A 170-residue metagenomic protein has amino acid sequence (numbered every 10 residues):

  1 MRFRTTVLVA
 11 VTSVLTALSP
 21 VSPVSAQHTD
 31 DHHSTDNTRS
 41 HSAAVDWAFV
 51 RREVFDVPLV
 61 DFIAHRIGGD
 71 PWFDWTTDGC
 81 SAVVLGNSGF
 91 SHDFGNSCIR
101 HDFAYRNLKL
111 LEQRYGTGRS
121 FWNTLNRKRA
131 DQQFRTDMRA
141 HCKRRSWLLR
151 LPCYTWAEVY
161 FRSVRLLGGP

Functional and structural regions predicted by a protein language model:
R2-L8, P20-P170: Extended terminal accessory/targeting regions
T12-P20: Hydrophobic core
